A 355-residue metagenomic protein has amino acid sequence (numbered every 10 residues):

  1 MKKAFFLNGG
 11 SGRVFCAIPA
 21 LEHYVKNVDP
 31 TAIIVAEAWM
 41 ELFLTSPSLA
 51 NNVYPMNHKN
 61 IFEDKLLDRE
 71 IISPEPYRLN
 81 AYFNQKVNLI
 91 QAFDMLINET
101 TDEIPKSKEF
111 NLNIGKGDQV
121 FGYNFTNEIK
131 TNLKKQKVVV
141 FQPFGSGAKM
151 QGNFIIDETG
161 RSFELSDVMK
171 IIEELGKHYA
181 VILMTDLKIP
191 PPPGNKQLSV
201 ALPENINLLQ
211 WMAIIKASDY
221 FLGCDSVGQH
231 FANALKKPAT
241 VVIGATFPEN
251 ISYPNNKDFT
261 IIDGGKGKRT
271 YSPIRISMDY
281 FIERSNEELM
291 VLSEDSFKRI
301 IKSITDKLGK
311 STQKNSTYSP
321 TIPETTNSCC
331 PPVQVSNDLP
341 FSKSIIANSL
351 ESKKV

Functional and structural regions predicted by a protein language model:
M1-L350, V355: Catalytic machinery of carbohydrate-active enzymes, primarily nucleotide-sugar-dependent glycosyltransferases
